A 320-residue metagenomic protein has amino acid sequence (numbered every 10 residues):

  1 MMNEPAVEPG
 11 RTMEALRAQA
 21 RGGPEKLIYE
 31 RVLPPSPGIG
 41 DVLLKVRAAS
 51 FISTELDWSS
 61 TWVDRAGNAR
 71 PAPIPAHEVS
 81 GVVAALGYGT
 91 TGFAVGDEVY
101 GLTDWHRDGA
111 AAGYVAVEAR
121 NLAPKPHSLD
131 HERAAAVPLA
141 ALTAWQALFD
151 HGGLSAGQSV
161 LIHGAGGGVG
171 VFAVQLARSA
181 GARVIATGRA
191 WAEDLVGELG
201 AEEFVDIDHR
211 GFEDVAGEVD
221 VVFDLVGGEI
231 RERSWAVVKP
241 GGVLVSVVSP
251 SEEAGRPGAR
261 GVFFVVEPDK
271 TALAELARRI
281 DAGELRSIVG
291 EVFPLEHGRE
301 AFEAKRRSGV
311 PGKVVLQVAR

Functional and structural regions predicted by a protein language model:
M2-M13, L273-R320: C-terminal hydrophobic helical "lid"/dimerization subdomain of Rossmann-like NAD(P)H-dependent oxidoreductases
L33-F51, W62-H106: Glycine-rich beta-strand-centered segment in the early N-terminal region that forms part of a ligand/cofactor-binding
H77, G92, G101-G164: NAD(P)H dinucleotide-binding glycine-rich loop of Rossmann-like/cofactor-binding domains, especially the beta1-alpha1
G96, A112, G157, A201 (+3 more regions): Local beta-strand N-terminus motif with an aromatic residue
A135-D206: Mid-domain Rossmann-like dinucleotide-binding core that forms the NAD(H)/NADP(H) cofactor-binding site
I185, G197-F263: Glycine-rich cofactor phosphate-binding loops and adjacent beta1-alpha1 units of small-molecule cofactor enzyme domains
